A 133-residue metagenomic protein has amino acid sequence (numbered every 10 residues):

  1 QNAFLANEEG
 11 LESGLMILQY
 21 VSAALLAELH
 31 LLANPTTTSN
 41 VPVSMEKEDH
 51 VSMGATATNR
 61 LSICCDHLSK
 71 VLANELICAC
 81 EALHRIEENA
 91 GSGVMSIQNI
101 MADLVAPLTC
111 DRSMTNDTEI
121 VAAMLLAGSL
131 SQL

Functional and structural regions predicted by a protein language model:
Q1-L133: C-terminal auxiliary extensions adjacent to catalytic cores
